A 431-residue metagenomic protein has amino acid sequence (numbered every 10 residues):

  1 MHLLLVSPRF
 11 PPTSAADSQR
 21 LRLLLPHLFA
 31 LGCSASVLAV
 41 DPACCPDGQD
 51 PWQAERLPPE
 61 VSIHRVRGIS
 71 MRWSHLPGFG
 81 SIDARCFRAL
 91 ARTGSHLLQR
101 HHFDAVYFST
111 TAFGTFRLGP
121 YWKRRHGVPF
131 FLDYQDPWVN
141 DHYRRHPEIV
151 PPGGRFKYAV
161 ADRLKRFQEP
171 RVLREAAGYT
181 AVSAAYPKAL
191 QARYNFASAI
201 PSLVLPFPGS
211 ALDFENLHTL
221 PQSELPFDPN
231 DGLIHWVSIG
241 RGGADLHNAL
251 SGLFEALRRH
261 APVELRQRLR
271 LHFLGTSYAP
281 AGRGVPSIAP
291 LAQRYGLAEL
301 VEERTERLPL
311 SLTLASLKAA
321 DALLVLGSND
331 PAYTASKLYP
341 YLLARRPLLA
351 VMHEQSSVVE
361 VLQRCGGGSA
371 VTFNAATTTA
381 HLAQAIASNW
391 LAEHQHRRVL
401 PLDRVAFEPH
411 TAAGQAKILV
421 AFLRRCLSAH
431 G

Functional and structural regions predicted by a protein language model:
M1-S62, G178, A413-A416, A421-R424 (+1 more regions): N-terminal subdomain of nucleotide-sugar transferases
L4, P226-H247, F254, Q415: Conserved donor-binding/catalytic core segment of Leloir-type glycosyltransferases
P8, G68-G78, R100-H101, V128-R166: Acceptor-binding helix/loop patch of EC 2.4 sugar-transfer enzymes, predominantly nucleotide-sugar-dependent
S36-R100: A conserved catalytic-core segment of Leloir-type glycosyltransferases
R92, Y121-R125, W138-N140, R155-A181: Membrane-proximal helix-turn-helix segments that form the acceptor-binding/catalytic region of lipid-linked
V172-E175, Y179-A181, P187-S210: Helix-loop-beta element that forms the nucleotide-linked donor phosphate-binding surface in glycosyltransferases
G275-S277, G282-R307, S311: Nucleotide-activated donor-binding/catalytic signature segment of Leloir-type glycosyltransferases, i.e., the conserved
F373-H381, L391-R424: A charged, aromatic-enriched C-terminal amphipathic alpha-helix characteristic of glycosyltransferases across folds
